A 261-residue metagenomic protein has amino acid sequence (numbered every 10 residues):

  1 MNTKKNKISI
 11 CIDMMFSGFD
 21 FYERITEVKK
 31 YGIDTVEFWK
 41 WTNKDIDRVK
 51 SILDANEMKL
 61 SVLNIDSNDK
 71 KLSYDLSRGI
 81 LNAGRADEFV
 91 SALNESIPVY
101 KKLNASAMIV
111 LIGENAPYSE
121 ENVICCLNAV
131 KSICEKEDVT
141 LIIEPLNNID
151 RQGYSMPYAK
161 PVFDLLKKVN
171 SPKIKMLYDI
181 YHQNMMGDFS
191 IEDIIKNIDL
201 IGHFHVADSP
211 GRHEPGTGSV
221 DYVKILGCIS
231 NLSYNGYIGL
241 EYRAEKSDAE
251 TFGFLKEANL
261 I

Functional and structural regions predicted by a protein language model:
M1-D13, V62-G79: N-terminal small/glycine-rich loop or linker at the start of catalytic domains across soluble metabolic enzymes
M1-M14, G18-G32, T42, D54 (+5 more regions): Histidine-acidic metal/acid-base catalytic patches
E37, V62-N64, I109, I142 (+2 more regions): Conserved beta-strand positions in the central sheet of alpha/beta enzyme cores
E37-N56, N64, I112-N115, D150 (+1 more regions): Glycine-rich, proline-tolerant flexible connector loops at the mouths of alpha/beta enzymes
K44-D45, D69-K70, A116-P117, D150-R151 (+1 more regions): Short secondary-structure capping/turn micro-motifs that flank functional sites
I46-V49, E120, D248-T251: Metal-dependent catalytic neighborhoods of phosphoester/phosphodiester hydrolases
N56-D69, I97-M108: Short coil-to-beta-strand
R78-K175: Active-site acidic/histidine proton-transfer and metal-coordination neighborhood in alpha/beta enzyme cores
